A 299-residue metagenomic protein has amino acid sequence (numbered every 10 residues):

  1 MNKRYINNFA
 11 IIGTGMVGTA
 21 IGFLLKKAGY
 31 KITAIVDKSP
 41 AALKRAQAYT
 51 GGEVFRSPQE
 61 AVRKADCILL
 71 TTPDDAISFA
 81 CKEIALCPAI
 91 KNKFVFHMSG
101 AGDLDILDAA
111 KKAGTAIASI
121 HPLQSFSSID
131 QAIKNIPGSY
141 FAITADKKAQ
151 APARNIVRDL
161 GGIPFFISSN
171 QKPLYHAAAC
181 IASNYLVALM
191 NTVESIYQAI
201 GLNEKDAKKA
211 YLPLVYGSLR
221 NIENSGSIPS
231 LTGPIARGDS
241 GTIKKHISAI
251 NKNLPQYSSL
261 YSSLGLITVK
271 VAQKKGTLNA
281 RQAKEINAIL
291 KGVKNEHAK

Functional and structural regions predicted by a protein language model:
M1-K64: NAD(P)+-binding Rossmann beta1-loop-alpha1 motif at the extreme N-terminus of oxidoreductases
A10-I11, L70, I143: Hydrophobic Val/Ile/Leu positions in short beta-strands of Rossmann-like dinucleotide-binding domains
T33-D37, V95-H97, I143: Short, hydrophobic beta-strand segments that form beta-sheet elements in well-ordered domains
K38, T72, N170: Short beta->alpha hinge that forms the Motif I/post-I loop of the SAM-binding pocket
R45-Y49, K112-G114, A132-N224, N279 (+1 more regions): Internal alpha-helical scaffold of NAD(P)-dependent oxidoreductase catalytic cores
E53-Q131: Rossmann-like NAD(P)(H) cofactor-binding subdomain of soluble oxidoreductases
R220-L278: Interdomain hinge/lid region at the active-site interface of Rossmann-like NAD(P)-dependent oxidoreductases
L254, T268, A272-K299: NAD(P)-dependent dehydrogenase/reductase Rossmann-like domain
